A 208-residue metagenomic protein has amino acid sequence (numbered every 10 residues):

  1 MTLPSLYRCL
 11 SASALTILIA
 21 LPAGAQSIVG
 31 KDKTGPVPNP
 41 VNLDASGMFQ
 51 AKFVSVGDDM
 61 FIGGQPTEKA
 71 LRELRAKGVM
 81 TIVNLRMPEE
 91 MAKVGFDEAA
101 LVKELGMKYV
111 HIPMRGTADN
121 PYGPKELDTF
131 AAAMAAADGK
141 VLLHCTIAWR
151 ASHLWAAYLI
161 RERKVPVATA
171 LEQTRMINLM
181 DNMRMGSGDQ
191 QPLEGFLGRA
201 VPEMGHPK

Functional and structural regions predicted by a protein language model:
T2-S13: Bacterial N-terminal signal peptides that target proteins for export
S11-P22: Bacterial N-terminal signal peptides
G24-V141, A156-K208: Cys-dependent protein tyrosine phosphatase-like superfamily
V141-L154: A phosphate-binding catalytic loop at a beta-strand-loop-alpha-helix junction that coordinates phosphoryl groups
